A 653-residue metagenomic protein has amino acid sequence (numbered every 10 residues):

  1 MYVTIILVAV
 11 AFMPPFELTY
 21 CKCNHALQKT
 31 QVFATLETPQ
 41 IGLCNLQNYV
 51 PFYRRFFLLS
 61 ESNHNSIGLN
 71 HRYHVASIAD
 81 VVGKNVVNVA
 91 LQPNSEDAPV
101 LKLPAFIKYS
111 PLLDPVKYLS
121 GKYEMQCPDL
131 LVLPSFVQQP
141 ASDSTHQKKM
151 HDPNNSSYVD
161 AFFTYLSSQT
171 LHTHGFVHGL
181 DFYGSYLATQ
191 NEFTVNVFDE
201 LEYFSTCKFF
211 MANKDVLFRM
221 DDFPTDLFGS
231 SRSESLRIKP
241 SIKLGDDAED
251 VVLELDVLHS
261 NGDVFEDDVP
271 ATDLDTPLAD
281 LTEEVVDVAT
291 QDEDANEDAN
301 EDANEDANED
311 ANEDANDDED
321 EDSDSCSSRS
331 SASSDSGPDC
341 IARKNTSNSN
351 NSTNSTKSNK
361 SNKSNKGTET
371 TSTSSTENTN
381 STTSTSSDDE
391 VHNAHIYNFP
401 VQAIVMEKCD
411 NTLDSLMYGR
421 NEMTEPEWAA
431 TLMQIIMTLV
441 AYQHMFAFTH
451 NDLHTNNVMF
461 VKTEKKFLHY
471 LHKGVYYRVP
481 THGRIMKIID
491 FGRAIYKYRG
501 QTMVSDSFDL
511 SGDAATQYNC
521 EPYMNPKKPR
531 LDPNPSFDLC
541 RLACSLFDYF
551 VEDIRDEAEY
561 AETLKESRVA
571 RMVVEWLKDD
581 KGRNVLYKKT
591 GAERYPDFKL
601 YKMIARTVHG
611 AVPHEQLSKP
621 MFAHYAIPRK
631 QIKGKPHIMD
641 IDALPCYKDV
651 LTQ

Functional and structural regions predicted by a protein language model:
A11-R55, Y518-Q653: Helical subdomain adjoining the active site within ATP-dependent kinase catalytic cores
C44-K102, K108-L119: ATP-binding glycine-rich phosphate-binding loop
N85-V87, L101-A105, F176-D181, P400-I404 (+6 more regions): Core residues of folded domains in eukaryotic genome-function proteins
N94-D160, L180, T194, F210-F218 (+2 more regions): ATP-binding glycine-rich loop module of kinase domains
Y118-C127, G184-D298, D302, D306 (+2 more regions): Conserved structural core of kinase catalytic domains
Y165-L171, I341, T346, E422-H450 (+1 more regions): Conserved kinase catalytic-core helix
H172-Y183, D388-E390: Conserved HxN/HPN-centered segment at the entrance to the catalytic loop of eukaryotic protein kinase-like domains
T455-P533: Catalytic activation segment of kinase domains across protein kinase-like and atypical kinase folds
